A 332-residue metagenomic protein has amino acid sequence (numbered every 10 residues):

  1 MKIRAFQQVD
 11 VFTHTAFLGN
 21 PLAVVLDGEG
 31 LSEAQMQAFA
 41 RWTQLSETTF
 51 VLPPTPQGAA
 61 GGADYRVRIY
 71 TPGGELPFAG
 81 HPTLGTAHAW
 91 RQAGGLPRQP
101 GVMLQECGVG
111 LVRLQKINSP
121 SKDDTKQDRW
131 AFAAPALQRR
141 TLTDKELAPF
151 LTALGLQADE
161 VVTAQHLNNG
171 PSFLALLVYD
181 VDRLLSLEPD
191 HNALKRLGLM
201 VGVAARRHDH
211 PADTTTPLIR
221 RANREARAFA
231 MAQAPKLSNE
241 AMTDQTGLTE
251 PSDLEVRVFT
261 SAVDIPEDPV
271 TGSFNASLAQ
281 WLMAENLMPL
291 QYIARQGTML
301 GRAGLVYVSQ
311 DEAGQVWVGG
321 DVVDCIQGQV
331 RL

Functional and structural regions predicted by a protein language model:
M1-F78, L84-L332: Active-site proximal loop and beta-alpha junction motif in alpha/beta enzyme cores
